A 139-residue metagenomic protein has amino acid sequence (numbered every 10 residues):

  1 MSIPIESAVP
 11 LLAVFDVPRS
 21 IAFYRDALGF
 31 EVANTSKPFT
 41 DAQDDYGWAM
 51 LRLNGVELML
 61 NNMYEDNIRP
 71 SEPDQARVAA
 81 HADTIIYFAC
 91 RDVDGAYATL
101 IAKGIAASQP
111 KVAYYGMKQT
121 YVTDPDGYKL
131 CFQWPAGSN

Functional and structural regions predicted by a protein language model:
M1-A22, D83-I86, P135-N139: N-terminal beta-strand motif that seeds the catalytic metal site of vicinal oxygen chelate
L11-L58: Core segments of cupin and vicinal oxygen chelate
D16-P18, A79-D126: Vicinal oxygen chelate
N34, Y121, Q133-N139: Short beta->alpha transition motifs characteristic of CBS
S36-P38, S71-R77: Short, P/G- and charge-enriched loop/turn segments at secondary-structure junctions
M50-N54, V122-P125, P135: Active-site beta-strand termini and strand-to-loop segments that position acidic
D66, Y114-Y115, P135-N139: A short acidic/small-residue loop/turn micro-motif
